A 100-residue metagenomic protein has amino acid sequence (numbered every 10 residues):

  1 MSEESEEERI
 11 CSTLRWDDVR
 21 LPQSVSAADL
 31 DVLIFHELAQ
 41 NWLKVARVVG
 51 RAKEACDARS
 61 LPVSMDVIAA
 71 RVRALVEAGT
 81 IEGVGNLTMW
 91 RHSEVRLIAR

Functional and structural regions predicted by a protein language model:
M1-D31: Long, low-complexity, charged/polar intrinsically disordered regions in eukaryotic proteins
L21-K44, A55, V67, R73: Positively charged, polyanion-binding regions of nucleic-acid-associated proteins
L43-V63: Short acidic, hydrophobic short linear motifs in intrinsically disordered regions
S60-E77: Short amphipathic alpha-helical interaction segments
A74-L87: A short, conserved structural fragment
N86-R100: Short, cationic-aromatic polyanion-contact patches
